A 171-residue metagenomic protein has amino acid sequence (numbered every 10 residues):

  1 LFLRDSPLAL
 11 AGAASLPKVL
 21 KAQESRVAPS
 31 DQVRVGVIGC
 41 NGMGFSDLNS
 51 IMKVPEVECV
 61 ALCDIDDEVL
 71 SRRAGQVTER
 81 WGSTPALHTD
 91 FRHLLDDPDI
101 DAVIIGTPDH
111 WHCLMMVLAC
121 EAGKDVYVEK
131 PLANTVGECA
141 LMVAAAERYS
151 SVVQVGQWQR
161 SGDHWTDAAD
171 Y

Functional and structural regions predicted by a protein language model:
L1-D125, G137-V152: N-terminal glycine-/serine-/threonine-rich beta1-alpha1-beta2 phosphate-ribose binding loop of Rossmann-like
K130: Short basic (Lys/Arg) and small-residue
T135-G137, D163: Conserved PLP phosphate-binding loop immediately N-terminal to the Schiff-base lysine helix in PLP-dependent enzymes
Q154-G156: Conserved Rossmann-fold NAD(P)-dependent oxidoreductase catalytic core, especially the SDR/UDP-sugar
G162-Y171: Oxidoreductase and adenylate-handling cofactor-binding alpha/beta cores
